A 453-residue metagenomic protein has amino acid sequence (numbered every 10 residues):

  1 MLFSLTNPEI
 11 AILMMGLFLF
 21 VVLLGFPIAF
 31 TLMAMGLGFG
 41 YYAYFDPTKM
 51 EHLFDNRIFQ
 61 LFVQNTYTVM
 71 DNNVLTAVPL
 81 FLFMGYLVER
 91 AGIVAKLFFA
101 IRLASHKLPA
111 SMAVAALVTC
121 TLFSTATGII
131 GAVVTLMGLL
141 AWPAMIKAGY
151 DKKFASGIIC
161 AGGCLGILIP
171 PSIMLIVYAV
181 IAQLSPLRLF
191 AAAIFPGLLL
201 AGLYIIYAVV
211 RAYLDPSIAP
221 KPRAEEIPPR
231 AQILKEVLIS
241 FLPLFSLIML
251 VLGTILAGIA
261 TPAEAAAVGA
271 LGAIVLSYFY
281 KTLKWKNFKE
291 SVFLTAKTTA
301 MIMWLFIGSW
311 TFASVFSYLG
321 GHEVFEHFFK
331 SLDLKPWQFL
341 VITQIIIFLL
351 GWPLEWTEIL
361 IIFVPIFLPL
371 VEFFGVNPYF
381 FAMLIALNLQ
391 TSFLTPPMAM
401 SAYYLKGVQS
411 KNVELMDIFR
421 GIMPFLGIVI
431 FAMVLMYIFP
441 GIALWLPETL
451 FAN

Functional and structural regions predicted by a protein language model:
M1-N453: Alpha-helical transmembrane segments of multi-pass membrane transport proteins
